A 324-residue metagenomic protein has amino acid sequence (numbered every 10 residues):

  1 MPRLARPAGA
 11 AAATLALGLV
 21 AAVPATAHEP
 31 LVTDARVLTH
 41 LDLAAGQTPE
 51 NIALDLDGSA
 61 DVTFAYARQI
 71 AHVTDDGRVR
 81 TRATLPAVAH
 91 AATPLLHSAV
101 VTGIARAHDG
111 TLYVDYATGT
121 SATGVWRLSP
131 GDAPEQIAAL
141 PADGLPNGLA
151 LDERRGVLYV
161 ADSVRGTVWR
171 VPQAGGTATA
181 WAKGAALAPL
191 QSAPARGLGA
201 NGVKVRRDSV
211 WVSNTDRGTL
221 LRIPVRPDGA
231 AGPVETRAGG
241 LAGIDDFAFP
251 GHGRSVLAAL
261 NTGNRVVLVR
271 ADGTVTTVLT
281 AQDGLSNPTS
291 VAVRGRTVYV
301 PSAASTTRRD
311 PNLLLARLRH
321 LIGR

Functional and structural regions predicted by a protein language model:
M1-H28: Secretory targeting and sorting signals
D34-L41, V79-A87, E135-A139, A178-A186 (+2 more regions): Beta-propeller fold detector
L43-A60, V88-D115, L140-L158, A186-S209 (+4 more regions): Beta-rich, blade/repeat-based domains predominating in secreted/periplasmic proteins but also intracellular
V62-T84: Beta-propeller domains
A65, A117-G119, S163-V164, Q173 (+3 more regions): Short loop/turn segments immediately following the C-termini of beta-strands
Q69-A71, G124-W126, T167-R170, T219-L221 (+2 more regions): A short loop-to-beta-strand structural motif that recurs across blades of beta-propeller domains
V73-R78, L128-A133, P172-G176, P224-G229 (+2 more regions): Short loop/turn segments that connect beta-strands within beta-propeller blades
G119-E153: Asp-box/WD-like beta-propeller blade repeats and closely related beta-sheet repeat scaffolds
